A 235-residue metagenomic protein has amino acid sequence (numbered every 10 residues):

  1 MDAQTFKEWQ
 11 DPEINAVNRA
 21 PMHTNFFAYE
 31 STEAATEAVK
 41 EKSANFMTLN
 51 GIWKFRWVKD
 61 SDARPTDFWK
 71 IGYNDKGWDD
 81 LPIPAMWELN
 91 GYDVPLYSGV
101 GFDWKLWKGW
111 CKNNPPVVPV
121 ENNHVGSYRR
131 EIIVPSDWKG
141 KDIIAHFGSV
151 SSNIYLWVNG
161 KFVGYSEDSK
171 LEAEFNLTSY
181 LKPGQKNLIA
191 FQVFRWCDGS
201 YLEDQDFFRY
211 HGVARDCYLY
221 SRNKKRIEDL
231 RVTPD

Functional and structural regions predicted by a protein language model:
D2-A20, A28, V39-K40, K54-V58 (+5 more regions): Accessory beta-strand-rich segments of carbohydrate-active enzymes
N25-E37: Short, contiguous pre-domain boundary segments
E41-N50: N-terminal helix-cap/turn-to-beta initiation motif at the start of protein domains
M47, K76, L81, G126 (+2 more regions): A broad, low-specificity signal marking well-ordered, structured residues that form hydrophobic/aromatic
D62, D80-L81, N90, L96: Hydrophobic small-molecule pocket/channel-lining residues, especially in calycin-type beta-barrels
R64-G77, L81-I83: Short Gly/aromatic-enriched secondary-structure transition segments
N90, V94-P95, G99-V118: Surface-exposed, low-complexity/disordered Ser/Thr/Gly/Pro/Asn-rich loops and linkers
R231-D235: Short beta-strand segments of immunoglobulin-like
